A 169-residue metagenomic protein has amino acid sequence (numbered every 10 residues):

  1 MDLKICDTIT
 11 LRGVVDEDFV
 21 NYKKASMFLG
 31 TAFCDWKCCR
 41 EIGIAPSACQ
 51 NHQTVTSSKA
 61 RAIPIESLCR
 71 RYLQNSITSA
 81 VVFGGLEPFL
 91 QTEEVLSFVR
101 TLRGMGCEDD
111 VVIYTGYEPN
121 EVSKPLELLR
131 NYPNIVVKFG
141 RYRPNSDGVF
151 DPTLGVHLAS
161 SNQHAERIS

Functional and structural regions predicted by a protein language model:
M1-V15, V137: N-terminal "domain-start" segment that seeds a small globular fold
C6-I9, E17-A62: Canonical Radical SAM [4Fe-4S] cluster-binding loop centered on the CxxxCxxC motif and its immediate flanking residues
G30, G84, V112-G116, G140: A cross-family glycoside hydrolase active-site/sugar-binding cleft signature
T54-C69, F89-N131: Canonical radical SAM enzyme core domain
I77-L102, R143-G155, R167: Conserved glycine-rich "GG(E/T)P / GGGxP" loop and the immediately following alpha-helix in the radical SAM core
P133-P144: Non-cysteine beta-strand/loop elements that form the S-adenosyl-L-methionine
S161-S169: Charged phosphate-binding loop/patch that engages nucleotide di/tri-phosphates or the phosphate backbone of nucleic
